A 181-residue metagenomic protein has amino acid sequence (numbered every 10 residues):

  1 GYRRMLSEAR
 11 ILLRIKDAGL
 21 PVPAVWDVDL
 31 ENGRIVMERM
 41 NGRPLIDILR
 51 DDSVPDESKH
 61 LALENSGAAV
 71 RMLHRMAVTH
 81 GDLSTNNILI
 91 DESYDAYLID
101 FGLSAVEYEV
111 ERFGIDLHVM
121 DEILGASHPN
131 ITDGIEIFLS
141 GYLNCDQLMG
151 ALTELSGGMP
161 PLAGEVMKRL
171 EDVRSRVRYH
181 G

Functional and structural regions predicted by a protein language model:
G1-M5: ATP-binding glycine-rich loop module of kinase domains
L20-L63: Conserved structural core of kinase catalytic domains
L30, N41, T85, L103 (+1 more regions): Short, glycine/acidic-enriched loop or turn micro-motifs at the edges of active sites
A69-V78: Protein kinase catalytic-loop region centered on the HRD/HxD motif
V78-T85: Catalytic-loop of the protein kinase fold
N87-I90: Hydrophobic residue at the +6 position relative to the catalytic HRD Asp in the kinase catalytic loop
Y97, F101-G181: C-lobe/activation-segment region of protein kinase-like
